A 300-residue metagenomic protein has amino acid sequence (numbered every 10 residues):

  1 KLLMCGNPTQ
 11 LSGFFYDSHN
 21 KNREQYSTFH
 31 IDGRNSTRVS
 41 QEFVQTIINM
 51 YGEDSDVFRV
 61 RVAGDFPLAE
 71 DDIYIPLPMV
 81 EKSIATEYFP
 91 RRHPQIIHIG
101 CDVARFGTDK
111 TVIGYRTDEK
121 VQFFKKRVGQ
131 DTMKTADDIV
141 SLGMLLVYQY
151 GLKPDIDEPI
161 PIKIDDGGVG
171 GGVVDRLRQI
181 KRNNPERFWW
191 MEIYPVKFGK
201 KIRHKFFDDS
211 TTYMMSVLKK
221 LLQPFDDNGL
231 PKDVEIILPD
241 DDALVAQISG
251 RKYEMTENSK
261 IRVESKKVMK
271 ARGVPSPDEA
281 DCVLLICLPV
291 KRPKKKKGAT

Functional and structural regions predicted by a protein language model:
K1-N7: Structural recognition of the conserved hydrophobic beta-strand(s) that form the central parallel beta-sheet of P-loop
L2, T28-H30, H98-G100, E192-P195: Conserved beta-strand scaffold positions in the cores of enzyme catalytic domains, especially in NTP/NDP-utilizing
N7-A69, K197-F225: Conserved P-loop NTPase catalytic core
L11, E119-K260, K297-T300: Mg2+-dependent endonuclease catalytic cores in nucleic-acid-processing enzymes, primarily RNase H-like
S36-C101, Y115, E254-I261: ATPase catalytic-site recognition across NTP-hydrolyzing enzymes
P94, R105-V112: Short, flexible loop/turn motifs enriched in small residues
G100, D241-A299: Charge-patterned, long linear interaction tracts outside catalytic cores
T111-Y115, V283-L284: Short beta-strand scaffold segments in enzyme catalytic cores
